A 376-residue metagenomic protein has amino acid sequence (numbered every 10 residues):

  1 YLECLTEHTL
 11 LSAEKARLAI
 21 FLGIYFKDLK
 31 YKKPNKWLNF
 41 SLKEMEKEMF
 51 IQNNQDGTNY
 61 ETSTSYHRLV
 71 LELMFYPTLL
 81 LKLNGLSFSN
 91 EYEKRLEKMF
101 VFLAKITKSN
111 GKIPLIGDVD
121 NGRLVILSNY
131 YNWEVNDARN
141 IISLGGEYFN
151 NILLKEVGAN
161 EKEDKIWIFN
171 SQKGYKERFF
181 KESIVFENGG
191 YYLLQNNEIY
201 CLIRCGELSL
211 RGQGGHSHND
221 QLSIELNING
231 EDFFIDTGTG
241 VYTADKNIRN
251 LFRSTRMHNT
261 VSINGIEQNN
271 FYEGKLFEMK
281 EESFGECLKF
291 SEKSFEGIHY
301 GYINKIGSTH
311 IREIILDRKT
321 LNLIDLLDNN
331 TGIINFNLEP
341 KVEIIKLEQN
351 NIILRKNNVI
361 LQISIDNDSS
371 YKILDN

Functional and structural regions predicted by a protein language model:
Y1-E97, T107, K112: Aromatic-lined, polymer-binding surfaces characteristic of secreted/periplasmic polysaccharide-degrading enzymes
T9, V119-D120, I126-Y131, V135 (+4 more regions): CBM-like, beta-strand-rich accessory domains located in the C-terminal region of large, secreted polysaccharide-active
A19, L103, D325: A residue-level signal for conserved active-site and pocket-lining positions in enzyme catalytic cores
T62, I203-R204, I235-T237, L354 (+1 more regions): Short capping micro-motif at the N-terminus of alpha-helices
S65-F234, K289-F290: Carbohydrate-active enzyme catalytic cores, enriched for enzymes that act on polyanionic acidic polysaccharides
G212, F234-D245: Cytochrome P450 core scaffold surrounding the K-helix E-X-X-R motif and the conserved "meander" helix-loop region
